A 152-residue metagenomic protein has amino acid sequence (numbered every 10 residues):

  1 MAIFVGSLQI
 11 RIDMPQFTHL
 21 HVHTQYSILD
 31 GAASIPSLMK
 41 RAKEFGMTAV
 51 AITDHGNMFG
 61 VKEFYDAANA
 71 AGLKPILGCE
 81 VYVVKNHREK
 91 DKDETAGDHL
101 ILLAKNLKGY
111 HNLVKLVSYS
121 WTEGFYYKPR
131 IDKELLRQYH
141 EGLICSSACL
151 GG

Functional and structural regions predicted by a protein language model:
I3-G152: Phosphodiester-processing cores and adjacent nucleic acid-binding clamps
